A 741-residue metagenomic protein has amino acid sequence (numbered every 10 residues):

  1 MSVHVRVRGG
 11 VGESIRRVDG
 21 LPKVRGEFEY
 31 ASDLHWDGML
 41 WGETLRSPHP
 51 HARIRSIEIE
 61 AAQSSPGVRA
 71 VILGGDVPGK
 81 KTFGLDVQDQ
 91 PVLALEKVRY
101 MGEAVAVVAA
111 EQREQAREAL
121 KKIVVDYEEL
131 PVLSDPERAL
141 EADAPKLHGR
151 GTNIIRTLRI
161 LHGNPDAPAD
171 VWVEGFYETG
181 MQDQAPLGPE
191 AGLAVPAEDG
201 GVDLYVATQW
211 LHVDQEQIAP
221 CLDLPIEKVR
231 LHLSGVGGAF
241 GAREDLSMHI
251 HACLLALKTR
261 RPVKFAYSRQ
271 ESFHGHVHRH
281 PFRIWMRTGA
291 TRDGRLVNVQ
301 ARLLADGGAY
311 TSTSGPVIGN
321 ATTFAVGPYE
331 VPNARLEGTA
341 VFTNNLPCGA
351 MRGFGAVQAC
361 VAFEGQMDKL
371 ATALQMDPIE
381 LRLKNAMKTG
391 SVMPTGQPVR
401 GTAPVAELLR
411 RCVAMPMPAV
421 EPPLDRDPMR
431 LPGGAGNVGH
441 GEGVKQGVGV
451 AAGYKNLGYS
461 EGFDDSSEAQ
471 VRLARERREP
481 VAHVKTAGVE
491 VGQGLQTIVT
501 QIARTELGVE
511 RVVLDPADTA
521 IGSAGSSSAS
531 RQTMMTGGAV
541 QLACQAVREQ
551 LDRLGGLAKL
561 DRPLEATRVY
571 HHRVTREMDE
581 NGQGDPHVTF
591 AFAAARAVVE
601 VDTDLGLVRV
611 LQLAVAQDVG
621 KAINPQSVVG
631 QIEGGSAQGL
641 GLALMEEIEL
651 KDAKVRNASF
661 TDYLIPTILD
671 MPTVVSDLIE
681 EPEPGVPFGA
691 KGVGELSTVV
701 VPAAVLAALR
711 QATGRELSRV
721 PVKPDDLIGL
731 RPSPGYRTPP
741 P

Functional and structural regions predicted by a protein language model:
M1-G151, R156, W172, K258: Flexible, low-hydrophobicity surface segments
E13, D19-R25, T152-G192, G200 (+3 more regions): Glycine-rich loop/linker segments at domain edges
S65, G74-D76, D223-K228, L257-V263 (+4 more regions): C-terminal catalytic domains of large/alpha subunits in multi-subunit enzymes
K81-D86, A119-K122, Q215-Q217, F240-L246 (+10 more regions): Short acidic, glycine/serine/threonine-rich loops at helix termini
L95, G188-L193, R283, G447 (+3 more regions): Short glycine-rich loop/turn motifs
E96-K97, P225-L233, L257-S268, F273-G275: Conserved catalytic cysteine-centered active-site region of acyl-thioester-dependent Claisen-condensing enzymes
A104, E111, R261-G307, G538-K559: Phosphate/diphosphate-binding loops
E216, G237-R260, K264-A266, L495-I502: Thiamine diphosphate
